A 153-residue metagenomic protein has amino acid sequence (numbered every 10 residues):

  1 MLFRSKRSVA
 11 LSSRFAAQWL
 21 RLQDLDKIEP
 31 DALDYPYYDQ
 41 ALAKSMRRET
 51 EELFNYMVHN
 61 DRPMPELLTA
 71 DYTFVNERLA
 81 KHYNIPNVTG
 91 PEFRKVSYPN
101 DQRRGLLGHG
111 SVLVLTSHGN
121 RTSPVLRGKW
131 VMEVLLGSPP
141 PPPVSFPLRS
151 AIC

Functional and structural regions predicted by a protein language model:
M1-C153: Active-site substrate-binding loop specific to GH73 endo-beta-N-acetylglucosaminidase modules in bacterial autolysins
